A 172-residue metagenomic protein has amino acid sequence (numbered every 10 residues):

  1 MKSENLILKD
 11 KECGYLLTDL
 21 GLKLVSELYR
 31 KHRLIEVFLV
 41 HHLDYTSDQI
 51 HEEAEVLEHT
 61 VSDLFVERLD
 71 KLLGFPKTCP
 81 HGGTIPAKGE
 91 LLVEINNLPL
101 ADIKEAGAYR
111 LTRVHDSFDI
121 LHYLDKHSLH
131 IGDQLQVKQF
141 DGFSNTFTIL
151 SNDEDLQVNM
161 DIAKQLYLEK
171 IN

Functional and structural regions predicted by a protein language model:
K2-D10: A short, conserved structural fragment
D10-E12, G142: Short Gly/Ser/Thr- and Asp/Glu-enriched loop/turn motifs at secondary-structure junctions
C13-H32: Basic, amphipathic "hinge/linker" alpha-helix immediately C-terminal to the N-terminal HTH DNA-binding motif
Y29-F65: Ordered, amphipathic secondary-structure segments that act as subunit-interaction surfaces in large macromolecular
E58-A163: Mid-protein regulatory/catalytic core that forms ligand/cofactor-binding pockets and protein-protein interaction
A163-N172: Short, charged, intrinsically disordered terminal tails
